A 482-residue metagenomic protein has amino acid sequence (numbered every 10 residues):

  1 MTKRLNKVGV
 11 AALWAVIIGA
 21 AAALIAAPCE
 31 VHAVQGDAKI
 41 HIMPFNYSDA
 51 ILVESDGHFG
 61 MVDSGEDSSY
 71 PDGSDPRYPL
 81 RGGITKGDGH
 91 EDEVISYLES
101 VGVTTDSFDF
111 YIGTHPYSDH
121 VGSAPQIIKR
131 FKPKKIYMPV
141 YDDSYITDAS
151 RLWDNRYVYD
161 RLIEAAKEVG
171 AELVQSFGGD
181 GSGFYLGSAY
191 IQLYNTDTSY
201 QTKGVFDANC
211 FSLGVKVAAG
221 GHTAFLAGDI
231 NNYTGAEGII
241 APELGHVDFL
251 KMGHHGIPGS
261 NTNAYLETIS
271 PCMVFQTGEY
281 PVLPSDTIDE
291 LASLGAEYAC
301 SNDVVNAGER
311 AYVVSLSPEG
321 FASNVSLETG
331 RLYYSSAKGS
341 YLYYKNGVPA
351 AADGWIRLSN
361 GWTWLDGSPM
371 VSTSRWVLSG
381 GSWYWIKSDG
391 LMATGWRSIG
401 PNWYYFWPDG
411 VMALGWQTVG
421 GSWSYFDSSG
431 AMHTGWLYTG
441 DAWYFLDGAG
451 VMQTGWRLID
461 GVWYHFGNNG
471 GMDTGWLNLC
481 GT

Functional and structural regions predicted by a protein language model:
M1-N6: N-terminal secretory signal peptides that target proteins for export/translocation
A11-A26: Bacterial N-terminal signal peptides
L13, I17, T329-T482: Extracellular adhesion/carbohydrate-binding repeat motifs centered on closely spaced tryptophans
A22-G36: Sec-dependent signal peptide cleavage junction
H32-D106, Q175-H246, G308-T329: Core dinuclear metal-dependent hydrolase active-site scaffold
A33, K135, D143-N209, M273 (+1 more regions): Binuclear metal-ion centers of metallo-dependent hydrolases, dominated by the metallo-beta-lactamase
S68, P76-T105, F110, S118 (+5 more regions): Cap/insert and terminal regions of metallo-dependent hydrolase folds
H115, D229, H255: Active-site glycine-centered loops adjacent to acidic/histidine catalytic or metal-binding residues that shape
